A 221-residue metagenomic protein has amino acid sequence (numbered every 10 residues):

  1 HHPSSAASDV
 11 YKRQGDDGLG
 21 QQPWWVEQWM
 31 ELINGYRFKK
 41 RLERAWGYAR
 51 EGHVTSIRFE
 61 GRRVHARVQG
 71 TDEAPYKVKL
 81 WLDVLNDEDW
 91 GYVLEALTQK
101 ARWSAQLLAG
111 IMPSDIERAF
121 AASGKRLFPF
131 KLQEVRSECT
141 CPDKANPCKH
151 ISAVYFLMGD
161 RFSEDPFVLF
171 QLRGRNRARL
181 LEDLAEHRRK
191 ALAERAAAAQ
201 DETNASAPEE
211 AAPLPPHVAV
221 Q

Functional and structural regions predicted by a protein language model:
H1-A7, Y11: Single conserved hydrophobic/aromatic residue that forms the stacking wall/gate of nucleotide- or nucleobase-binding
P3-S4, C148, L214-H217: Generic low-complexity segments that are intrinsically disordered, proline-rich and/or Lys/Arg-biased
D16-E27, R58-E60: N-terminal "mature-chain" segments and other terminal, solvent-exposed stretches
Q21-Q22, I57, V64, T71-Y76 (+1 more regions): Short, mixed-charge, low-aromatic patches
Q28-G91: Basic/polar, acidic-poor N-terminal "presequence/leader" segments that form or can form short amphipathic helices
Y76-D183: Short Cys/His-based metal-binding microdomains
F162-P213, V218: Intrinsically disordered, low-complexity charged/polar segments
